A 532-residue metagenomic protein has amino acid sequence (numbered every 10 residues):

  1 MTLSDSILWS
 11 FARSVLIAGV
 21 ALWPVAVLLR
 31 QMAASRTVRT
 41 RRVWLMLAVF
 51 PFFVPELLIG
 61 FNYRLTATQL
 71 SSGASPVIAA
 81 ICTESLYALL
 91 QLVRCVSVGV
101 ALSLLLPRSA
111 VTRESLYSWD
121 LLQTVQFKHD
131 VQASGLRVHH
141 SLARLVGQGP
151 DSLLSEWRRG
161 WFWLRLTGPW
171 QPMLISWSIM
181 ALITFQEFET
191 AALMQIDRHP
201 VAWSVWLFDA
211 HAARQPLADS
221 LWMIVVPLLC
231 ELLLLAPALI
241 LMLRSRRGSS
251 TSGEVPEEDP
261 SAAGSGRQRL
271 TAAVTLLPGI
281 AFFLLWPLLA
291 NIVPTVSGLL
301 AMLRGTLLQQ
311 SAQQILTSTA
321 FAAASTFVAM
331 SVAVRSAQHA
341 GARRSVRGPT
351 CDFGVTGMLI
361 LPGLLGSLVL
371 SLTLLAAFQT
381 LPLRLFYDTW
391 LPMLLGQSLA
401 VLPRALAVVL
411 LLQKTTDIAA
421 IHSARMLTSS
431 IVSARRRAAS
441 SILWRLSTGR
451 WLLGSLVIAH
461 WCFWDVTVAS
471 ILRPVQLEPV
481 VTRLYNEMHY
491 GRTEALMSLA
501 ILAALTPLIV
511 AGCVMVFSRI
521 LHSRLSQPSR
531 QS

Functional and structural regions predicted by a protein language model:
M1-S109, L136, G168-E189, L193 (+7 more regions): Membrane-water interface segments at the C-terminal ends of transmembrane alpha-helices in multi-pass inner-membrane
A34-T40, K128-G160, L239-P278, R343-T350 (+1 more regions): Transmembrane alpha-helical segments of polytopic membrane transport and secretion proteins
L45, T68, T112-Q123, W163 (+11 more regions): Short amphipathic alpha-helical coupling elements at transmembrane boundaries
T66-S75, Q195-S204, R246-V255, V296-L300 (+1 more regions): Peri-membrane helix termini and adjoining interfacial loops of integral membrane proteins
L102-G168, V409-G449: Short cytoplasmic-facing helical segments at TM-TM junctions of multi-pass membrane proteins
Y117, P216-S220, S423, A495-M497: Solenoid-repeat scaffolds in large eukaryotic assemblies
E187-Q215, F463-T493, S526-Q531: Glycine-rich helix-loop "coupling/hinge" segments at transmembrane-helix boundaries in multipass transporters
L375-L381, L412-S430, A459, P474-E478 (+2 more regions): Active/binding-pocket-proximal capping segment
